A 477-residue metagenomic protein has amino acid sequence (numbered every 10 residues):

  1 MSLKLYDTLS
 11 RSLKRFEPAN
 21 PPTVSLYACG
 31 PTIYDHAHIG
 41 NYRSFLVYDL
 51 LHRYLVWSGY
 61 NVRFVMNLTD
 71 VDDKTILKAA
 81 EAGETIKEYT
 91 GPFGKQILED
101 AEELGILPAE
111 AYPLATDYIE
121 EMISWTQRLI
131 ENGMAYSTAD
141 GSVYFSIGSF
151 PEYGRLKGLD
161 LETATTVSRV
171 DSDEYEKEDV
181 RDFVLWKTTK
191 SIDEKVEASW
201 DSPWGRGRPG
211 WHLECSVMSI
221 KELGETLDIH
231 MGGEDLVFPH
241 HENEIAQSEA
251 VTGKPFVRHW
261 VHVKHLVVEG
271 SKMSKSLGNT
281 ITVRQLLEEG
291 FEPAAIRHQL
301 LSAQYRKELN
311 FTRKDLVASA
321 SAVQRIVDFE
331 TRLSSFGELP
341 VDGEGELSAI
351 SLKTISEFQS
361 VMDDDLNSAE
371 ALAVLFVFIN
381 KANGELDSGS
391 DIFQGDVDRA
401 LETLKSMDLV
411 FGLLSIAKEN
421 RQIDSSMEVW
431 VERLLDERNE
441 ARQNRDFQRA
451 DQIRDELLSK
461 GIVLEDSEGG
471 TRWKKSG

Functional and structural regions predicted by a protein language model:
M1-Y34, F45, D49, E120-S334: Alpha-helical recognition segments enriched in aromatics with Gly/Pro capping that present substrate-recognition
S10-L13, A19-L107, G470-W473: N-terminal, positively charged nucleic-acid-binding surface of large information/translation enzymes
V56, E102, I130-E131, V261 (+1 more regions): Alpha-helix C-terminal capping/helix-coil junction sites
N61-R63, G133-A139, V463-E465: Short, well-structured beta-strand/strand-turn elements
L68-D72, G94-I97, L107-M122, D140-F150: Short, glycine/charge-rich beta-strand/loop segments that flank catalytic centers and engage negatively charged groups
A79-I86, E110-T116, G205, G233: The substrate-binding groove and active-site-proximal loops of carbohydrate-active enzymes, especially glycoside
S274, T280-G477: Structural preference for alpha-helix termini/caps and helix-kink/transition segments
